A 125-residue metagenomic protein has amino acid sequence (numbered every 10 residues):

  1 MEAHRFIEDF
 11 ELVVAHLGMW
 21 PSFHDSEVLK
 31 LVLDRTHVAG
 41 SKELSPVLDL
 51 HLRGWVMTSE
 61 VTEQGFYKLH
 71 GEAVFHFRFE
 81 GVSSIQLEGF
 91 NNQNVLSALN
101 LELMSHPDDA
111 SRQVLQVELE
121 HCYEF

Functional and structural regions predicted by a protein language model:
M1-F125: Surface-exposed, interaction-prone regions used to assemble/regulate multi-protein complexes
